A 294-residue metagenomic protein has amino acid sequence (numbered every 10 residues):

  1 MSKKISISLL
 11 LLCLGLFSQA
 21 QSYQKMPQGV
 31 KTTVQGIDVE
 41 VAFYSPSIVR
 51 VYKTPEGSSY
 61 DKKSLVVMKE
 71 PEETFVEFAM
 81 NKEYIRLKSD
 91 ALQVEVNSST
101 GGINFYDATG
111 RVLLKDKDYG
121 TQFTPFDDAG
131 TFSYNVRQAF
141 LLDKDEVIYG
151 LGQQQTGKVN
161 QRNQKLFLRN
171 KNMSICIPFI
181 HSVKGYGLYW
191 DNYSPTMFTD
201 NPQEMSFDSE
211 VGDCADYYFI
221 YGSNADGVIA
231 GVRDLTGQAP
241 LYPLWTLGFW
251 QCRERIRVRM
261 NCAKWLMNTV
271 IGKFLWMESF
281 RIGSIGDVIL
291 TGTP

Functional and structural regions predicted by a protein language model:
M1-Q24: Bacterial Sec-dependent N-terminal signal peptides
Q21-Q35: Short N-terminal segments immediately surrounding and downstream of signal-peptide cleavage
S22, D38-E40, E77, Q93-E95 (+1 more regions): Short, surface-exposed charged micro-motifs
Y23, P27, A42-I85, T124-F126: A low-complexity, Ser/Thr/Gly/Pro-enriched, surface-exposed linker/loop concept that marks segments flanking
M80-L244, R253-R255, R259-N261, L266-I271: Catalytic and substrate-binding clefts that recognize carbohydrates or anionic sugar/phosphate headgroups
K115, L275-P294: Aromatic- and carboxylate-enriched substrate-binding clefts and catalytic-loop regions of carbohydrate-active enzymes
T246-G248, E278: Structural preference for beta-strand elements that scaffold enzyme active sites
